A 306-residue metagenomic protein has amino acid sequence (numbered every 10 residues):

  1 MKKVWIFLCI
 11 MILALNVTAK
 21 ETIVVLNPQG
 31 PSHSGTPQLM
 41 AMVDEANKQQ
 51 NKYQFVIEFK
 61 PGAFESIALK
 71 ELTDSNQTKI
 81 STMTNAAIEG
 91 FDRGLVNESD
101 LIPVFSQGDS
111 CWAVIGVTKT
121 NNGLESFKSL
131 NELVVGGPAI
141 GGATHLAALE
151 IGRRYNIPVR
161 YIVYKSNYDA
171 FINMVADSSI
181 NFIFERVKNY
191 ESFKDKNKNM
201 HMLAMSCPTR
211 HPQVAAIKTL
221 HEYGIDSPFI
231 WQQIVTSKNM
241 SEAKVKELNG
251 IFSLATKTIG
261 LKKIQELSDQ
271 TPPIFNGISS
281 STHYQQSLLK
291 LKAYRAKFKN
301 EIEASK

Functional and structural regions predicted by a protein language model:
K2-I10: Sec-dependent signal peptide recognition, specifically the positively charged N-region followed immediately by
A14-N16: N-terminal signal peptide c-region/cleavage motif recognized by signal peptidases
A19-L101, L133, I140-T144, G152-K194 (+2 more regions): N-terminal (or domain-start) structured segment
P28-S32, N85-A86, W112, G116-N122 (+6 more regions): Short coil/turn segments
Q38, M42, S126-S129, S241-F252 (+1 more regions): Short amphipathic alpha-helical coupling segments at ligand-binding clamshell hinges and other catalytic/signaling
E89-R93, S106-N121, L149-E150, R154 (+1 more regions): Periplasmic solute-binding protein
D109-W112, Y190-I259, A293: C-terminal lobe and pocket-closing loops of periplasmic/extracytoplasmic Venus-flytrap solute-binding proteins
G116-L133, I217, A243: Flexible hinge/capping segments at coil-to-helix
